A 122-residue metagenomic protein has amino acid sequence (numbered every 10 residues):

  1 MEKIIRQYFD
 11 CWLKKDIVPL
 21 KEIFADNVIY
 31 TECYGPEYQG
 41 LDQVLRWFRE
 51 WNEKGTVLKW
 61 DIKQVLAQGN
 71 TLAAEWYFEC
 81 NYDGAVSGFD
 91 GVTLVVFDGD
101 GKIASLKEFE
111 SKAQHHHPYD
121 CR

Functional and structural regions predicted by a protein language model:
E2-K3: Amphipathic alpha-helical repeat elements characteristic of tetratricopeptide repeat
R6-D10: Amphipathic alpha-helical repeat scaffolds
K14-N27: Short, well-ordered alpha-helical segments enriched in acidic and aromatic residues
I29-Q39, W51-K54: A short gly/proline-enriched turn/hairpin at secondary-structure junctions
L45-R122: A beta-strand edge to alpha-helix "cap/lid" segment located at domain peripheries
